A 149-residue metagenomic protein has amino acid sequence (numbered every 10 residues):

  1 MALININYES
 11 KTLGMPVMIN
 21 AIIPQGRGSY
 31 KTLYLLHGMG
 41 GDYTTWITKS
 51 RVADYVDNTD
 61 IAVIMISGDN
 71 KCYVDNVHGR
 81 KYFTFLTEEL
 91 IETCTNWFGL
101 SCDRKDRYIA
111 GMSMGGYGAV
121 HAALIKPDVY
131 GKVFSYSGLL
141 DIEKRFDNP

Functional and structural regions predicted by a protein language model:
M1-P149: Non-catalytic cap/lid and distal C-terminal segments of serine-dependent acyl enzymes
